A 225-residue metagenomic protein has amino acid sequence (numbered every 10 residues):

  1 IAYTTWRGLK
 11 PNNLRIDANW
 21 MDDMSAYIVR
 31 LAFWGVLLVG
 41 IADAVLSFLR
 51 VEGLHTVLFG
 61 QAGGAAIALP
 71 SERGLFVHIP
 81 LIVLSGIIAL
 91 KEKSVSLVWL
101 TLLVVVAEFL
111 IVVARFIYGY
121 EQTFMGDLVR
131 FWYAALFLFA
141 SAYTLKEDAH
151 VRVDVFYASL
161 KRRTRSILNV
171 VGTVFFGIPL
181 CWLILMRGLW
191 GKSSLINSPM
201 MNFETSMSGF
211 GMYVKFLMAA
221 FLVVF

Functional and structural regions predicted by a protein language model:
I1-S159, R163-F225: Alpha-helical transmembrane segments and membrane-interface helix-loop junctions in multi-pass membrane proteins
